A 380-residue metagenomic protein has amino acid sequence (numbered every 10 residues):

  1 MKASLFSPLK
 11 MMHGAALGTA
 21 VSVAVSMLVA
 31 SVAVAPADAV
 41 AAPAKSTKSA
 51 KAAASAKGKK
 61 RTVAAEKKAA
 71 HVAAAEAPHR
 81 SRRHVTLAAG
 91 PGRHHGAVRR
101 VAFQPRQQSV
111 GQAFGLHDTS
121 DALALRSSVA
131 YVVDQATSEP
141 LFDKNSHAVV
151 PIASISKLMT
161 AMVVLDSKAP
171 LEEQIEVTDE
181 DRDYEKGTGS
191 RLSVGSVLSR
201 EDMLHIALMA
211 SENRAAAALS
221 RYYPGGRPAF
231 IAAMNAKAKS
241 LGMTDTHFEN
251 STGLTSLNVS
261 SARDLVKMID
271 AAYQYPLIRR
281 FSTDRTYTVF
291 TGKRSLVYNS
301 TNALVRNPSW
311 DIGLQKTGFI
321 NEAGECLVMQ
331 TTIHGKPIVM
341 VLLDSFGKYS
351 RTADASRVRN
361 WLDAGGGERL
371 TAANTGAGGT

Functional and structural regions predicted by a protein language model:
K2-R126, A364-T380: N-terminal secretory targeting signals
M11, A15, T19-A20, L123 (+7 more regions): Hydrophobic alpha-helical segments and their boundary regions
T62, G187, S199, G226 (+2 more regions): Secondary-structure junction/capping motif
A89-H94, V98-R263, K267-P276, I333: Active-site-adjacent loops and short helices of periplasmic peptidoglycan-processing enzymes
M243-H247, G253-T380: Domain-terminus/edge residues, biased toward the C-terminal soluble/receptor-binding domains of extracytoplasmic
